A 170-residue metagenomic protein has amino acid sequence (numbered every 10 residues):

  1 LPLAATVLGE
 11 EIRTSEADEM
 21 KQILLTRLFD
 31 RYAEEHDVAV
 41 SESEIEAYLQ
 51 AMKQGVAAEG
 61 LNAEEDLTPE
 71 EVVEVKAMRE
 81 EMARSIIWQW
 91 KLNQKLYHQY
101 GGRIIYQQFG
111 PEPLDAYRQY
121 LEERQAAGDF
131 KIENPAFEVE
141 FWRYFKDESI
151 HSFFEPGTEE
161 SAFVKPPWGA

Functional and structural regions predicted by a protein language model:
L1-A83: N-terminal targeting/tethering segments
E11-T14, P69-V73, W90, Q94 (+1 more regions): Charged, amphipathic alpha-helical segments
Q22, S43, A47-Q54, S85 (+4 more regions): Charged/polar, solvent-exposed surface patches and flexible loops
E81-K91: Extended alpha-helical oligomerization segments
N93-A170: A C-terminal, polar beta->alpha supersecondary segment
